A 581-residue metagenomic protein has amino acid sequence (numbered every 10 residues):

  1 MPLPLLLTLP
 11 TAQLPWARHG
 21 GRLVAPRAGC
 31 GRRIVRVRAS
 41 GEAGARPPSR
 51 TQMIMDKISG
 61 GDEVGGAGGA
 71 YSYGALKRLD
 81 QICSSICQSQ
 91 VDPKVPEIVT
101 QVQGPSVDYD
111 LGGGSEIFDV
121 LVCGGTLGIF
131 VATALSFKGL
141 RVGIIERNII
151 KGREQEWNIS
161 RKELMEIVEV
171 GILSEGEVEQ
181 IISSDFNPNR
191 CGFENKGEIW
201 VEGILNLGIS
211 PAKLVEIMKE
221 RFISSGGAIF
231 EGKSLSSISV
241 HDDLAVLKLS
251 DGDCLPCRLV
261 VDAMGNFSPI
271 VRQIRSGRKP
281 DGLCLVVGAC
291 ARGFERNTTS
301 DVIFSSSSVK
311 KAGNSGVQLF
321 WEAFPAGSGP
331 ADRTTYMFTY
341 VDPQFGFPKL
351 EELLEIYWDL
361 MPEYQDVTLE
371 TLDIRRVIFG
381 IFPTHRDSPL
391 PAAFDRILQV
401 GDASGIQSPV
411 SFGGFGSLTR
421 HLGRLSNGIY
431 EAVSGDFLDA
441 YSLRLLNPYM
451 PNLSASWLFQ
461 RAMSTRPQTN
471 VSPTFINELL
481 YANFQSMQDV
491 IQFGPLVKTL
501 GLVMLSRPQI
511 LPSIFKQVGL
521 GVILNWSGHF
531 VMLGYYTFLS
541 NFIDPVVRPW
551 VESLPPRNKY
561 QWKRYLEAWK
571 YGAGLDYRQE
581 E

Functional and structural regions predicted by a protein language model:
P2-D119, K138, W562, L566-E581: Extreme N-terminal leader/targeting segments of oxidoreductases
S40-I98, I181-I270: Feature captures the FAD/FMN-dependent oxidoreductase FAD-binding
L121-W157: Glycine-rich FAD pyrophosphate-binding loop
N148-C191: N-terminal FAD cofactor-binding segment of flavoenzymes
I167, G413-V433: An active-site-proximal "capping" alpha-helix that borders the catalytic cofactor pocket
R221-D366, L422: Predominantly flavin-linked oxidoreductase catalytic cores and closely associated redox partners
I378-Q399, A403-G405: FAD-binding beta-loop-beta segment adjacent to the flavin cofactor pocket
R424-S486: Active-site-proximal substrate-binding core of FAD-dependent oxidoreductases
